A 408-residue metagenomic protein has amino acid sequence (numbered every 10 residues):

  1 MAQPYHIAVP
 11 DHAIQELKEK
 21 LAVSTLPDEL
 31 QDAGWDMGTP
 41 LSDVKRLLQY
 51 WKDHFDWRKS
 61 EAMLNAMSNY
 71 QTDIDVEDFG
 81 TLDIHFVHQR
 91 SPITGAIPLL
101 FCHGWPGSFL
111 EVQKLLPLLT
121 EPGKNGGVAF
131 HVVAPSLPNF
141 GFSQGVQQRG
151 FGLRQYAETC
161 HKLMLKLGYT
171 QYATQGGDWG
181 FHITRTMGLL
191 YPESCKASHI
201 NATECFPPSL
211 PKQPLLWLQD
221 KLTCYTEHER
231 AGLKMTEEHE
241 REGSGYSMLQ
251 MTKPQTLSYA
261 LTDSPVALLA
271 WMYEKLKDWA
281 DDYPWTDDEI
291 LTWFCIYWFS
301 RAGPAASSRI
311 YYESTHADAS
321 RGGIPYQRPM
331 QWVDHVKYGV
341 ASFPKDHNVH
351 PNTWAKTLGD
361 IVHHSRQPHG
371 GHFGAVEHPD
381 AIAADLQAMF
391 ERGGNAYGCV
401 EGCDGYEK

Functional and structural regions predicted by a protein language model:
M1-A2, H6-Q15, K20-L21, T25 (+1 more regions): Alpha/beta-hydrolase
I14-R90, G95, W298, A302-I324: Non-catalytic accessory segments flanking enzyme active sites
K59, L110, N125-V128, L137-F151 (+1 more regions): Glycine-rich "HGGG/HGxG" loop immediately N-terminal to the catalytic nucleophile of the alpha/beta-hydrolase
I93, V133, L137-W179, C205: Active-site loop/oxyanion-hole signature of alpha/beta-hydrolase fold enzymes
A96-G104: Short beta-strand element of the alpha/beta-hydrolase
W105-P117: The serine-hydrolase catalytic nucleophile loop
L118-A129, L167-R230: Conserved hydrolase catalytic core segment
Q250-K408: C-terminal subdomain of alpha/beta-hydrolase-fold enzymes, centered on the catalytic histidine and its supporting
